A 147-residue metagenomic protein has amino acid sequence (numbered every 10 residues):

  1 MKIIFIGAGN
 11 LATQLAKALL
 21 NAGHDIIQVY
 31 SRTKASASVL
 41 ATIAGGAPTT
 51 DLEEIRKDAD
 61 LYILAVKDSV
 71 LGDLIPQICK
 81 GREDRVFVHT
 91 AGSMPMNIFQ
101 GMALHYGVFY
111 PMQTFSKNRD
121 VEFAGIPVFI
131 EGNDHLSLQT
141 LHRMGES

Functional and structural regions predicted by a protein language model:
M1, H24-Q28, D58-Y62, R82-F87 (+1 more regions): Short active-site oxyanion
M1-T50: NAD(P)+-binding Rossmann beta1-loop-alpha1 motif at the extreme N-terminus of oxidoreductases
T13, S38, G72-P76, N97 (+1 more regions): Alpha-helical elements of the RecA-like P-loop NTPase motor core of helicases
L20, C79-K80, G145-E146: Short, solvent-exposed amphipathic alpha-helical segments in soluble enzyme and RNA/protein-processing domains
R32-S36, A91-P95, N133-H135: Short, polar loop motifs at secondary-structure junctions
S36, L40-I43, D120-S147: Internal alpha-helical scaffold of NAD(P)-dependent oxidoreductase catalytic cores
A44-V121: Rossmann-like NAD(P)(H) cofactor-binding subdomain of soluble oxidoreductases
